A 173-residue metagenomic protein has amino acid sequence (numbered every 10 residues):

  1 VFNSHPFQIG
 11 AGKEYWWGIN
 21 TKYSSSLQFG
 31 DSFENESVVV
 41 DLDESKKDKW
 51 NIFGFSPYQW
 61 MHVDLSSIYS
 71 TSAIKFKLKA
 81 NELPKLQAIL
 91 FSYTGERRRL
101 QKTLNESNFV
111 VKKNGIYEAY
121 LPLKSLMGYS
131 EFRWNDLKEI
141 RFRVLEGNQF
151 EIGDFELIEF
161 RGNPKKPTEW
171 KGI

Functional and structural regions predicted by a protein language model:
V1-I173: Beta-rich carbohydrate-recognition modules and glycan-binding surfaces
